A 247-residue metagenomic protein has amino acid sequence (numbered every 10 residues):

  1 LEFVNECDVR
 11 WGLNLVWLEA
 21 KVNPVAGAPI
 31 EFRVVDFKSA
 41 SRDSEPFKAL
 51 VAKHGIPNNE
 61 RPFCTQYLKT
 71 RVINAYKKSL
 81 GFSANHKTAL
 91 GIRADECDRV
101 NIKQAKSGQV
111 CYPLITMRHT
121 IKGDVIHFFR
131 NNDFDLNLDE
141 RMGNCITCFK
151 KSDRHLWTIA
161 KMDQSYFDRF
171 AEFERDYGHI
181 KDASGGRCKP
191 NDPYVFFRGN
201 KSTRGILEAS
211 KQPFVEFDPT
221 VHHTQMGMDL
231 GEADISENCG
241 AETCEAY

Functional and structural regions predicted by a protein language model:
L1-Y247: Nucleotide-activated chemistry modules centered on ATP-dependent adenylation/adenylyltransferase
